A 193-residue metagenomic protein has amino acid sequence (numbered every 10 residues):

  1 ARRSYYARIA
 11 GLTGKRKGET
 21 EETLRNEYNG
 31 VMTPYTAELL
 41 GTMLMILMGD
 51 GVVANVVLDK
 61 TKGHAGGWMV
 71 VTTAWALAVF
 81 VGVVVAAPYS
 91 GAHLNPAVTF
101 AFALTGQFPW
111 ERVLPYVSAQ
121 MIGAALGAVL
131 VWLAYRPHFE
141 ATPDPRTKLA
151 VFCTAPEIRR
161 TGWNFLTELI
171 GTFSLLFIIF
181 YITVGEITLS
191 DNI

Functional and structural regions predicted by a protein language model:
A1: Charged DNA-binding/catalytic regions of mobile-element recombinases
S4-I9, T13-I193: Membrane-interface helix-loop junctions and terminal tails of multi-pass membrane proteins
